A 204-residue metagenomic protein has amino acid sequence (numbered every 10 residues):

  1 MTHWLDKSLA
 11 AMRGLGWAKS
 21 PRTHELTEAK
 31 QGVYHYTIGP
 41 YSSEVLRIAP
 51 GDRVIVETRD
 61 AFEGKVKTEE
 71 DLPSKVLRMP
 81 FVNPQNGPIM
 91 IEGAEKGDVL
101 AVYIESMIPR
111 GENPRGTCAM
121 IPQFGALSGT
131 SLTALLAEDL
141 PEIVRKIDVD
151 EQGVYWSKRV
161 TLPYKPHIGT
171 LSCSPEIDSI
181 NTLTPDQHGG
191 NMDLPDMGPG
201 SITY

Functional and structural regions predicted by a protein language model:
K7-L77: N-terminal, Lys/Arg-enriched amphipathic/low-complexity engagement segments that precede the first folded domain
A29-G39, M79-Q85, I180-H188: Short, structured beta-strand/loop micro-motifs enriched in basic residues and often containing a Trp
E44, G87-M90, D193: Short, conserved secondary-structure segments in the cores of folded domains
I48, I91-A94, M197: Short, well-ordered loop/turn sites that connect or cap secondary structure elements
V56, V99-V102: A generic structural signal for residues embedded in beta-strands
S106-P199, Y204: Intrinsically disordered, low-complexity linker/loop segments enriched in Gly/Pro and charged/polar residues
